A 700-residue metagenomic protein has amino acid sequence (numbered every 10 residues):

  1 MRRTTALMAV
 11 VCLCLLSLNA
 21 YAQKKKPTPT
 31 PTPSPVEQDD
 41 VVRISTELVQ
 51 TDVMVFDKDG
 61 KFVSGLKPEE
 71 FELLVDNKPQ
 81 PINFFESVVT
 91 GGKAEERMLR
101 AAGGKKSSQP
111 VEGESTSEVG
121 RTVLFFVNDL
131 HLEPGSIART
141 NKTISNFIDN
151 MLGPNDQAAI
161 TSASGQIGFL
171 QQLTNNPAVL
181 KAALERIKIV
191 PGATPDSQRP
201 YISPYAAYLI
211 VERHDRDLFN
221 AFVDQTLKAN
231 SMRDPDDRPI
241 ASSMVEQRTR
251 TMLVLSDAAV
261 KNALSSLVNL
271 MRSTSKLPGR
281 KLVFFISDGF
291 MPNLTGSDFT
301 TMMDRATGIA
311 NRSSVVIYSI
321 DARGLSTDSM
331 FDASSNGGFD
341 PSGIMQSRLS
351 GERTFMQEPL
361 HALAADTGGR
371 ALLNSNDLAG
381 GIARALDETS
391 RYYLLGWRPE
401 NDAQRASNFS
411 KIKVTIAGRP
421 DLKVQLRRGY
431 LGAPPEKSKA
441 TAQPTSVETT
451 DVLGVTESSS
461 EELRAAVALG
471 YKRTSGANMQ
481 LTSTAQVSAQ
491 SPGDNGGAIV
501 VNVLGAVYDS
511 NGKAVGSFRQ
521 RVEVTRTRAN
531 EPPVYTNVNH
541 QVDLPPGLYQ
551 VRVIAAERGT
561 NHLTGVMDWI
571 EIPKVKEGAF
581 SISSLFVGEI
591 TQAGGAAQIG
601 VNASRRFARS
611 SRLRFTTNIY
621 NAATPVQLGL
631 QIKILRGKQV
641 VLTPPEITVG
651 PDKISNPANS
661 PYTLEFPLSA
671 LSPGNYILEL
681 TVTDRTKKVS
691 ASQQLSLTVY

Functional and structural regions predicted by a protein language model:
M1-M8: Bacterial N-terminal signal peptides that target proteins for export
M8-S17: Bacterial N-terminal signal peptides
Y21-Y700: Scaffold/interface architecture of coatomer-like assemblies
